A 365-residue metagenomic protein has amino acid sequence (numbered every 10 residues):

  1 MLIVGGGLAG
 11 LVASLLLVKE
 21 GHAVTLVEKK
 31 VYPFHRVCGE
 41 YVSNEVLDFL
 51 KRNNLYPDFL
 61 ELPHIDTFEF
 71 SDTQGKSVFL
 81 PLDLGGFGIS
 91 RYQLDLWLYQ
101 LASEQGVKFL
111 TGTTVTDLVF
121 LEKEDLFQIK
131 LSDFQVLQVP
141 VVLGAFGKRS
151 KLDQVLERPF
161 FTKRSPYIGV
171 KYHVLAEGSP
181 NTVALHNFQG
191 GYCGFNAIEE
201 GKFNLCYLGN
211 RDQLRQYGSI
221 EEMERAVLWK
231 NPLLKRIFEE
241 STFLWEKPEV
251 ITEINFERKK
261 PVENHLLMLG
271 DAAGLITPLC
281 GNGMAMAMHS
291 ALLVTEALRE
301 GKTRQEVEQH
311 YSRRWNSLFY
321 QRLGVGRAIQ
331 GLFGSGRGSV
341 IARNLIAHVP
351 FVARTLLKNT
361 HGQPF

Functional and structural regions predicted by a protein language model:
L2-G6, L15-C38: Glycine-rich FAD pyrophosphate-binding loop
V4, G144-A145, M268: Redox-cofactor binding/interface segments in oxidoreductases and associated redox assembly factors
G10-L11: N-terminal Rossmann-fold NAD(P) dinucleotide-binding loop
H22, L55, V107: Short phosphate-binding/catalytic loops that engage adenosine nucleotides
L47-Y99: A conserved beta-strand/loop capping segment in the N-terminal third of enzymes that catalyze redox or closely related
L101-L234: Predominantly flavin-linked oxidoreductase catalytic cores and closely associated redox partners
R215-V294, Q305: FAD/FMN-dependent oxidoreductases across multiple families
E296-F365: C-terminal helical "tail/cap" subdomain of flavin- and related membrane-associated enzymes
